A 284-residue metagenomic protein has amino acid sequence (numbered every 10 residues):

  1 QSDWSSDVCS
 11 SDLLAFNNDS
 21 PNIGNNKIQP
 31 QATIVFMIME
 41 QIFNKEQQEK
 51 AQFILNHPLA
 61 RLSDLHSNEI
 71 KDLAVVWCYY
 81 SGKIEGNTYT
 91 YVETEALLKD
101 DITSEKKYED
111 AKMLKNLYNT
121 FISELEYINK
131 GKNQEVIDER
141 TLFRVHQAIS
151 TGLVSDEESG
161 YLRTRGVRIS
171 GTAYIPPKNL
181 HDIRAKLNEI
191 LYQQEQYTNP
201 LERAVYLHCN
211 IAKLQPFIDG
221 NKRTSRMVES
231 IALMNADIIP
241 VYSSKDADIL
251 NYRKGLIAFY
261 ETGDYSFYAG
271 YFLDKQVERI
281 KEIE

Functional and structural regions predicted by a protein language model:
Q1-D12: Single conserved hydrophobic/aromatic residue that forms the stacking wall/gate of nucleotide- or nucleobase-binding
S11, F16-E284: FIC/Doc superfamily catalytic core
